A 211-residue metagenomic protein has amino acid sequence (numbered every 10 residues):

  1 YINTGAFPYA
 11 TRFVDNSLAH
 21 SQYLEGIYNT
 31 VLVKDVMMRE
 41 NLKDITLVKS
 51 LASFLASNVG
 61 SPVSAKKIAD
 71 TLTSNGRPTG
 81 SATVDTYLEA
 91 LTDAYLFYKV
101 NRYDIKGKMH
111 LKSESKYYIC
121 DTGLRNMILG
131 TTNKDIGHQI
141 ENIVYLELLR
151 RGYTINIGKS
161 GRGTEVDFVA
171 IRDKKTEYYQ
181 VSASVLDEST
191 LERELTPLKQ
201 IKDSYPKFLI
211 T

Functional and structural regions predicted by a protein language model:
Y1-F7: Conserved P-loop NTPase motor "coupling/switch" region that bridges the ATPase
N3, D15-N16, D187: Serine/threonine-rich low-complexity intrinsically disordered regions
F7, R12-K175: Accessory nucleic acid-recognition modules appended to NTPase machines
Y98, I157-G158, Q180, L209-T211: Short beta-strand segments
T122, V181-A183: Active-site donor-binding loop signature of nucleotide-sugar glycosyltransferases
L129-T131, Q180, T190-L191: Short conserved micro-motifs at the rims of enzyme active sites and ligand-binding pockets
K175-E177, P206: Structural motif
A183-T211: Catalytic cores of nucleic-acid endonucleases
